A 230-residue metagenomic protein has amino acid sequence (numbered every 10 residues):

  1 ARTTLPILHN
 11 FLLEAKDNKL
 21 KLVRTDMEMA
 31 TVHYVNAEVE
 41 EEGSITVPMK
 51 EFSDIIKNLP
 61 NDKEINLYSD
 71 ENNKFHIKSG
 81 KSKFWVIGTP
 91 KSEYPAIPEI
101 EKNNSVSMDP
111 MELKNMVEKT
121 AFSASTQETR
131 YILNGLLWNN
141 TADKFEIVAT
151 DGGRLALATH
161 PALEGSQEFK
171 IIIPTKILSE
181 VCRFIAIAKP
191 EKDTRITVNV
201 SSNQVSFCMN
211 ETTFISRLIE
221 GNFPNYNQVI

Functional and structural regions predicted by a protein language model:
A1-I230: Structural preference for solvent-exposed beta-strand-turn elements and adjacent flexible terminal/loop segments within
